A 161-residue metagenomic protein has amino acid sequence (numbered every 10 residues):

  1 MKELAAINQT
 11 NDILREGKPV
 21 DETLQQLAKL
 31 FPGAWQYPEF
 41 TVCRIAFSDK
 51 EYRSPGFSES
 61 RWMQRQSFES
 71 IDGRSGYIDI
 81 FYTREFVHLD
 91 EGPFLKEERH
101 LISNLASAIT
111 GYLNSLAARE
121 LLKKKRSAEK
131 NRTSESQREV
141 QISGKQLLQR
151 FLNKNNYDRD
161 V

Functional and structural regions predicted by a protein language model:
M1, D21-L24, R99: Short, structured helix-loop boundary elements
M1-I13, I78, A108-G111, S115-Y157: Signal-transmission linkers at sensory-effector interfaces
I7-N8, D12-S54, S136-V161: Helix-loop-beta substructure at the N-terminus of cytosolic sensory domains that couple signal/ligand detection
Y52-Q66, H88-E91: Allosteric regulatory "coupling" segments in signal-transduction proteins
S60-M63, S75, L101: Beta-strand residues that line the small-molecule/cofactor-binding core of sensory signal-transduction domains
F68-R84: Short hydrophobic/glycine-rich mini-motifs in sensory/regulatory modules that couple input to downstream signaling
Y82-D90, N114: Helix-start (N-cap) segments at beta->loop->alpha junctions that couple sensory/regulatory domains to adjoining helices
D90-G111, A128: Amphipathic alpha-helical "output/dimerization" segments
